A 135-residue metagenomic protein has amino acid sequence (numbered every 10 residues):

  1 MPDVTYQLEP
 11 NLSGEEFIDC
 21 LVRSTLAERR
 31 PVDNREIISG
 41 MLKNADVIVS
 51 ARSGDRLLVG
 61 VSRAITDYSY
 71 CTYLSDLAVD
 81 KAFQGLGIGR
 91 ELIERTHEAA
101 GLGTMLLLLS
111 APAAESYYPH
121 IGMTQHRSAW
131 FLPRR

Functional and structural regions predicted by a protein language model:
M1-R35, A129: Short amphipathic alpha-helix that is part of the acyltransferase structural core
E9, D80, A111: Residue-level recognition of the GNAT/N-acetyltransferase active site
L12, S69, P112-S116: Short alpha-helical
S39-S50, T104-M105, S128: A short helix-loop-beta-strand connector motif used in the catalytic cores of GNAT acetyltransferases and, in some
S50, L57-T66, C71-A78: Conserved beta-strand in the GNAT
L58, R90, L102-R135: Conserved active-site alpha-helix within GNAT-family acetyltransferase domains
V79, G85-E98: Conserved acetyl-CoA-binding loop-helix of GNAT-fold acetyltransferases
